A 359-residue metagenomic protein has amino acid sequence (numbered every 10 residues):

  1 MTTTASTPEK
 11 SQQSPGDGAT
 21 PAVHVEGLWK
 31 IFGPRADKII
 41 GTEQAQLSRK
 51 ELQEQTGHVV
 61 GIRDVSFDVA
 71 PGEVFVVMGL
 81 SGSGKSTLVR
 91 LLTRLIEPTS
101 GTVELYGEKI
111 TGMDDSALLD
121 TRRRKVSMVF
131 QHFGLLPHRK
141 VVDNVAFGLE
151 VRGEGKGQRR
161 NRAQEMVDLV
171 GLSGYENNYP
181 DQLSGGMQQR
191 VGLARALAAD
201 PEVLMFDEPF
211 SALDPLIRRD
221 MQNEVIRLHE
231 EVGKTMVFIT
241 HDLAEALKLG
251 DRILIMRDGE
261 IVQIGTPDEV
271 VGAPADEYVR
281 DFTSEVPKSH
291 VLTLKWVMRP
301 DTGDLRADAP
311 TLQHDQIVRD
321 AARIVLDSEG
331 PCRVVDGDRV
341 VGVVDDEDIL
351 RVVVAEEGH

Functional and structural regions predicted by a protein language model:
H24, G41-E51, E108-K109, E150 (+1 more regions): Conserved ABC ATPase "signature" region
T93: Helix-to-loop junction immediately C-terminal to a conserved catalytic motif
Y179-L183, M187: Conserved ABC ATPase signature
A198-E202: A short, proline-enriched helix->beta-strand linker immediately N-terminal to the Walker B motif in ABC-type P-loop
I264-G265, A273, V343: ABC ATPase "signature
A307-G330, V334-R339, V344-H359: The conserved cystathionine-beta-synthase
